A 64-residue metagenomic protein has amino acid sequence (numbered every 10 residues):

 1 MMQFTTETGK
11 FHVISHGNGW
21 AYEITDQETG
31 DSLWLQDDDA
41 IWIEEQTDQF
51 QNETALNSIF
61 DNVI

Functional and structural regions predicted by a protein language model:
M1-A21, Q27-S32: Short N-terminal "domain-start" leader segments that mark the transition from disordered tails or signal peptides into
F11, A21-Y22, I59, V63-I64: Broad hydrophobic/π-residue packing in well-ordered secondary structure
D37-I64: Mixed-charge, Lys/Arg-enriched low-complexity segments
